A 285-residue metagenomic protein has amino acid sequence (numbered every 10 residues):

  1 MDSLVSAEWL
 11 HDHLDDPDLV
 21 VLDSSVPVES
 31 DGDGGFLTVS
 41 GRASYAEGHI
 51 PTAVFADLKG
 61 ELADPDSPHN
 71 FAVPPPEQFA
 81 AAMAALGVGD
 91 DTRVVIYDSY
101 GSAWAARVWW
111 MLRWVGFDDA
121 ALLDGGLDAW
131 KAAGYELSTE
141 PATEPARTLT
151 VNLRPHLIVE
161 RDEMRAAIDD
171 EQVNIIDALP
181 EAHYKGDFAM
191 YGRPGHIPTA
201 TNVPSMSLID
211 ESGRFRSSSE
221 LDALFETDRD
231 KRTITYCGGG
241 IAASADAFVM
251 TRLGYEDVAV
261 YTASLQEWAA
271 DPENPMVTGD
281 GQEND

Functional and structural regions predicted by a protein language model:
M1-D285: Cytosolic catalytic domains that perform sulfur/thiol-centered chemistry
